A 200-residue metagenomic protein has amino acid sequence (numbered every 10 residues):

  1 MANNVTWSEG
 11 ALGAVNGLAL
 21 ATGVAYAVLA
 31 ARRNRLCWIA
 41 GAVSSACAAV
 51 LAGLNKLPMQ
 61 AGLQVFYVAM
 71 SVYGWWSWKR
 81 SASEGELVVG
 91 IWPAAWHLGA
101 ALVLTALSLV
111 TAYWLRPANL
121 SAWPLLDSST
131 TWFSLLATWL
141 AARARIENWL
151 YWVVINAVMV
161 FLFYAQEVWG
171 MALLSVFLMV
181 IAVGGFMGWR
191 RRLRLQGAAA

Functional and structural regions predicted by a protein language model:
M1-R33, S44-S45, V50, W78-A82 (+1 more regions): Polytopic alpha-helical membrane-helix bundles and their juxtamembrane interface segments in multi-pass membrane
A42-L51, N55-R80: Alpha-helical membrane segments and adjacent membrane-interface helices in multi-pass membrane proteins
